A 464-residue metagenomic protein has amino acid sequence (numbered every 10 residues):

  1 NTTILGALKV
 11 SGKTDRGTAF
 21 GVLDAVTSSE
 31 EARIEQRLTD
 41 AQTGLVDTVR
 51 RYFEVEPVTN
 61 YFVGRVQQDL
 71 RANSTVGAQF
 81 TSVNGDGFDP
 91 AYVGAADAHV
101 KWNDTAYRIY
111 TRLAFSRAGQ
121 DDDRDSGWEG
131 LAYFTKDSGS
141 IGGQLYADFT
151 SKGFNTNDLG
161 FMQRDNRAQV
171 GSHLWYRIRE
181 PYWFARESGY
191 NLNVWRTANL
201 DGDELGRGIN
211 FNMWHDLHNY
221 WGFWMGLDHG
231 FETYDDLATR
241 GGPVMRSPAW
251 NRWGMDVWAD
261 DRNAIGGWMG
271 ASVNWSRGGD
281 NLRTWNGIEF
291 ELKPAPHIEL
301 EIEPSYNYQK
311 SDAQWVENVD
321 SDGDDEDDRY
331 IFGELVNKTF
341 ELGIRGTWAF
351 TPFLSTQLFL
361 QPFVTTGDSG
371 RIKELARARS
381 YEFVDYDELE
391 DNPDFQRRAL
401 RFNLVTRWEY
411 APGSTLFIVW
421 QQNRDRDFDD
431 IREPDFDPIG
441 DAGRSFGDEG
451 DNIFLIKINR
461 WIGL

Functional and structural regions predicted by a protein language model:
N1-N84, G142-L145, N155, A168-V170 (+2 more regions): Active-site cores of enzymes that catalyze phosphoryl transfer or operate on phosphate-rich substrates
T3-L5, S11, A114-L464: Exposed, low-structure sequence patches enriched in small/polar residues
G6, F62-R65, G94-D97, N286 (+1 more regions): Short, hydrophobic/aromatic alpha-helical segments in well-folded domains
F62-L113, P294: Transmembrane beta-barrel wall of Gram-negative outer-membrane proteins
